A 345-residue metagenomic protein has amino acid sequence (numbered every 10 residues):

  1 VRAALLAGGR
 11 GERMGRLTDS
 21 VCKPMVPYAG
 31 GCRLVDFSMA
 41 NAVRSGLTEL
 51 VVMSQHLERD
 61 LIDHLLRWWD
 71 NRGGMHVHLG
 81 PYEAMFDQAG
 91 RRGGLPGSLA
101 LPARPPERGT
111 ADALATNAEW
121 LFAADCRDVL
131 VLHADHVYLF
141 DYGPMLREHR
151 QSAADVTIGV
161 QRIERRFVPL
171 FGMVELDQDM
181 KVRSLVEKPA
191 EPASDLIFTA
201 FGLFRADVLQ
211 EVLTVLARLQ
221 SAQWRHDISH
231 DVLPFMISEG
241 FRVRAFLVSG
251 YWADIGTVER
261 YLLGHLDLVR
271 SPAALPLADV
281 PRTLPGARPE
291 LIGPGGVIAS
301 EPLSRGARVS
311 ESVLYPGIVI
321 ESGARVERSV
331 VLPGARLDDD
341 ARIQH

Functional and structural regions predicted by a protein language model:
V1, D207, V215-H345: Left-handed beta-helix
V1-L268: Unchanged
